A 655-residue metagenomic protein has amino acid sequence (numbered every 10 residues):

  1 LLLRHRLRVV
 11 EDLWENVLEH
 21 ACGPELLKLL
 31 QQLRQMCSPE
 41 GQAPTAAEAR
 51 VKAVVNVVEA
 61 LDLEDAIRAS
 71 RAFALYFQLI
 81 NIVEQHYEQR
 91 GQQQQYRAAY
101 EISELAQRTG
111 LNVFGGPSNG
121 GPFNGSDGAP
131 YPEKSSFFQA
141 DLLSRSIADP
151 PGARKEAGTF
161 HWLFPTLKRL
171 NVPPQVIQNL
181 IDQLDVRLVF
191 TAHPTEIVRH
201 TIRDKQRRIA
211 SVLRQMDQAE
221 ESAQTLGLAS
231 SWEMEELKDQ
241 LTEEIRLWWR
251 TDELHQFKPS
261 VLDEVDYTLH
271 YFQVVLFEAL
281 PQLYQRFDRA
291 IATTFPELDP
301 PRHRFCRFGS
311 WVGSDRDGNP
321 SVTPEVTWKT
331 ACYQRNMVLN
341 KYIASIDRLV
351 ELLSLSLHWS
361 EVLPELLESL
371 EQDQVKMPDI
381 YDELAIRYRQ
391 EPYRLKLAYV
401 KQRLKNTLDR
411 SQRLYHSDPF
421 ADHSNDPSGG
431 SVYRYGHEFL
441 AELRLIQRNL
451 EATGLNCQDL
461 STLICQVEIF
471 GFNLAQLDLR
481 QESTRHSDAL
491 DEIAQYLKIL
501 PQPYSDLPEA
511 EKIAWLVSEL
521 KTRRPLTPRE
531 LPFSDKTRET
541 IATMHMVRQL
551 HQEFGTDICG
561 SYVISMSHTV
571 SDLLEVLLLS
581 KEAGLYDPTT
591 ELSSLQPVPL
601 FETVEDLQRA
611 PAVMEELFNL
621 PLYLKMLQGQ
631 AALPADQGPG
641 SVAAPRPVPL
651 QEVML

Functional and structural regions predicted by a protein language model:
L1-G120, N124-W515, K536, L595: Often metal-dependent polyanion-binding catalytic scaffolds in large enzymes
N406-D409, Q476-L477, E482-L574, L578 (+2 more regions): Active-site cores of enzymes that catalyze phosphoryl transfer or operate on phosphate-rich substrates
T590-P597: Interdomain boundary/hinge elements
